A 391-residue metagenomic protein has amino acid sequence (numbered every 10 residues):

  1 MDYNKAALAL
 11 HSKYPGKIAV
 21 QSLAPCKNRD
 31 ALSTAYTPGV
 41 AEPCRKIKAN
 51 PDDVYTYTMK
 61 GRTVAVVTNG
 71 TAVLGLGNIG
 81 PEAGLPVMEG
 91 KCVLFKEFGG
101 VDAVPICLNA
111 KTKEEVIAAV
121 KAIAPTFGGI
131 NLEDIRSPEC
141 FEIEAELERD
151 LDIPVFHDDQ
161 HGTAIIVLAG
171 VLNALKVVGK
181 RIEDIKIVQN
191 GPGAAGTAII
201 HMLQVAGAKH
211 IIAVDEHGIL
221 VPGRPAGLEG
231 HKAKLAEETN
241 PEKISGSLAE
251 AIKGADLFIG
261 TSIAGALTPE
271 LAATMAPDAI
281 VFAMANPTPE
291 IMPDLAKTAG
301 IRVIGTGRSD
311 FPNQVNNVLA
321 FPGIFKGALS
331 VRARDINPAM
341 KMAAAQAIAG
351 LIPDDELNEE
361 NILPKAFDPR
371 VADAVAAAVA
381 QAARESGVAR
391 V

Functional and structural regions predicted by a protein language model:
M1-V155, A376, Q381-A382, S386-R390: N-terminal ligand-binding/catalytic initiation module
L74, I79-G99, H157, H161 (+1 more regions): Glycine-rich phosphate/diphosphate-binding loop of Rossmann-like nucleotide-binding domains
P105, N131-D134, V155-D158, Q189 (+5 more regions): General beta-strand structural signal in soluble alpha/beta enzymes
A124, I182, A251-I252, A272-M275: A short, aliphatic-rich alpha-helical micro-motif
N131-D134, L257-F311: ADP-ribose/adenylate-binding Rossmann-like module
D150-A164, V281-N286: Short, acidic/small-residue loops that bind anionic groups at enzyme active sites
D158-D159, V178-K180, A283-V391: Adenosine-phosphate binding glycine-rich loop
